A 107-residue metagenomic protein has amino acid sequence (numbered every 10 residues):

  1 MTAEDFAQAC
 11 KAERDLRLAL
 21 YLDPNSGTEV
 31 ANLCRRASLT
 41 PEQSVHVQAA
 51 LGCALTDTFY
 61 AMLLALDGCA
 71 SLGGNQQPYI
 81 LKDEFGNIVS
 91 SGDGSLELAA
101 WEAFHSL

Functional and structural regions predicted by a protein language model:
M1-S44, L72-G74: N-terminal low-complexity, intrinsically disordered segments
A3-A7, K11, D15, Q76-L107: Polybasic, proline/glycine-rich intrinsically disordered low-complexity segments
P41-L96: Amphipathic protein-protein interaction modules
